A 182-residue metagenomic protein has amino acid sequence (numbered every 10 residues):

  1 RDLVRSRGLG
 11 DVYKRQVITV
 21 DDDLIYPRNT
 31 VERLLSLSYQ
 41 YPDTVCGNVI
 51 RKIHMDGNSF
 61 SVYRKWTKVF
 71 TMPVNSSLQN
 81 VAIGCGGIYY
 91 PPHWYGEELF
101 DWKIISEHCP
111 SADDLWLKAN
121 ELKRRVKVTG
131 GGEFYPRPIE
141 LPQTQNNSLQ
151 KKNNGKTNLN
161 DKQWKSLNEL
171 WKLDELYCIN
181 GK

Functional and structural regions predicted by a protein language model:
D2-Y13: Single conserved hydrophobic/aromatic residue that forms the stacking wall/gate of nucleotide- or nucleobase-binding
D11, V62-W66, N147-L149: Short, hinge-like loop/turn segments at secondary-structure boundaries
K14, Y41-T44, V126: Short, high-confidence coil segments that cap the C-terminus of an alpha-helix and link into the following beta-strand
K14-I25: Short beta-strand-to-loop acidic/aromatic patch adjacent to the donor-nucleotide binding site
V17, G87, C109-P110: A residue-level structural signature of the nucleotidyltransferase/glycosyltransferase Rossmann-like core
V20-D22, N48-V49, P91, D113: Short His-Asn-centered micro-motif
P27-K103: Conserved catalytic core of nucleotide-sugar-dependent glycosyltransferases
K103-K182: C-terminal catalytic/acceptor-binding lobe
